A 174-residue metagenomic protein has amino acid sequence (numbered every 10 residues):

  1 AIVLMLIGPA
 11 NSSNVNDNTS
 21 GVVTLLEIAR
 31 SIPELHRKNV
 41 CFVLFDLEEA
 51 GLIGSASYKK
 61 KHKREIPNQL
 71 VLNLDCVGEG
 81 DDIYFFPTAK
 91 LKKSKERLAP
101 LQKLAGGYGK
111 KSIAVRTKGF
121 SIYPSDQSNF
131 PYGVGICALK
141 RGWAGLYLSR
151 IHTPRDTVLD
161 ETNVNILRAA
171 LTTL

Functional and structural regions predicted by a protein language model:
A1-E96, G119, Y123-Q127: Acidic/histidine-rich catalytic neighborhood of metal-dependent amide-processing enzymes
G80-L174: Active-site-adjacent substrate-binding region of metalloamidase/peptidase-like peptide-processing proteins
